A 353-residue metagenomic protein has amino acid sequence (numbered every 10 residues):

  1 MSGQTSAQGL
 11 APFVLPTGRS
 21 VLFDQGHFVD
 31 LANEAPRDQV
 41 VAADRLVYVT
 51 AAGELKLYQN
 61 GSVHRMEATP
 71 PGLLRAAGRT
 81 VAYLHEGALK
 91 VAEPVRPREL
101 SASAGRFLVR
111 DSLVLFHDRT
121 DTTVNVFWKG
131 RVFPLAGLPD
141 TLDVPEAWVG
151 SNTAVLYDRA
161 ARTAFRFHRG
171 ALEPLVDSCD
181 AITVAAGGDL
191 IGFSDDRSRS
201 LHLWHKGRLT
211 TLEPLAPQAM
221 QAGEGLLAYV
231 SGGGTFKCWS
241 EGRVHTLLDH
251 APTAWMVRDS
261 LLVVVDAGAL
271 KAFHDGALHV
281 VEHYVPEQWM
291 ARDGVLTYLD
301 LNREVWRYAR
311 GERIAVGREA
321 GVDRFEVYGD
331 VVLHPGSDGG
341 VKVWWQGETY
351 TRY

Functional and structural regions predicted by a protein language model:
T5-R45, T50: Beta-strand-rich domains and repeat architectures in extracellular enzymes and scaffolds, especially beta-propellers
T5-S6, N33-D44, A68-R79, S101-L113 (+6 more regions): Repeated scaffold domains used in trafficking and secretory/extracellular systems, primarily beta-propellers
F13-V14, Y48-V49, Y83, F116 (+6 more regions): Residue position within the beta-strands of beta-propeller blades
P16-N33, G53-E67, G87-S101, T122-G137 (+6 more regions): Surface-exposed loop/turn elements that mediate protein-protein interactions on large endomembrane-trafficking
G18, R45, G53, T80 (+13 more regions): Structural signal for glycine-centered tight turns and loop->strand junctions in beta-sheet-rich domains
E146-A147, T153-D158, A164-F165, P174-M256 (+2 more regions): Acidic, serine/threonine- and glycine-rich low-complexity intrinsically disordered segments that serve as flexible
Q288-S337, K342: Ankyrin-repeat and related helical/solenoid repeat scaffolds used for protein-protein interactions
